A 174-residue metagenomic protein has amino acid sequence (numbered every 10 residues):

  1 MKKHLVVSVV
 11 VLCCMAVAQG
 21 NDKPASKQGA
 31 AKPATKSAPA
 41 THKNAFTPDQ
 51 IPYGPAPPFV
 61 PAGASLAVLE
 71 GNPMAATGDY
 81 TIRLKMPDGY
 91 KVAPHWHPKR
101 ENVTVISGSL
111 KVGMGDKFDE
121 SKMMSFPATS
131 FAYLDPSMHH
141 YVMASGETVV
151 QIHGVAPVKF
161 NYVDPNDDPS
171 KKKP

Functional and structural regions predicted by a protein language model:
M1-G20: Sec-dependent N-terminal signal peptides
D22-G78, D167-P174: A short, N-terminal "cap"/entry segment at the start of jelly-roll beta-barrel domains of the cupin/DSBH fold
K43-N44, S121, M143-P174: Double-stranded beta-helix
P61-A64, T77-T81, P98-R100, S137 (+1 more regions): Extracytoplasmic
E70, Y80-H97, S125-F131, D135-P136: Conserved short histidine dyad/triad with adjacent acidic residue
P87-Y90, W96-K117: Glycine- and acidic-residue-biased ligand/ion/polar-headgroup-sensing regions
V92-P94, V112-G113, L134, H139-S145: Short beta-strand His + acidic residue motifs that chelate non-heme Fe in jelly-roll/DSBH and cupin folds
G113-F131: An anionic, turn-rich surface loop/hairpin at beta-sheet edges that serves as a generic interaction/coordination patch
